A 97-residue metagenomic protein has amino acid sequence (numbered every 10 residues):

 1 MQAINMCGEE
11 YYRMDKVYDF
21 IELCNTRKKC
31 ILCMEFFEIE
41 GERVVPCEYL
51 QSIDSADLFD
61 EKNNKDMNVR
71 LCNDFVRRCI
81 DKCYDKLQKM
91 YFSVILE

Functional and structural regions predicted by a protein language model:
M1-M14, I21, T26, C33: Long, contiguous N-terminal structural blocks used for assembly/anchoring
G8-E9, G41-E42, K89: Intrinsic-disorder/low-complexity loop/linker signature
V17-F20, N68: Hydrophobic/aromatic residues in well-formed alpha-helices
I21-E22, C30-E38, E48, K89-E97: Ordered hydrophobic segments in well-structured contexts
K29-C79: Acidic, low-complexity, intrinsically disordered interaction modules
N73-E97: Acidic, proline/glycine-rich low-complexity IDRs
